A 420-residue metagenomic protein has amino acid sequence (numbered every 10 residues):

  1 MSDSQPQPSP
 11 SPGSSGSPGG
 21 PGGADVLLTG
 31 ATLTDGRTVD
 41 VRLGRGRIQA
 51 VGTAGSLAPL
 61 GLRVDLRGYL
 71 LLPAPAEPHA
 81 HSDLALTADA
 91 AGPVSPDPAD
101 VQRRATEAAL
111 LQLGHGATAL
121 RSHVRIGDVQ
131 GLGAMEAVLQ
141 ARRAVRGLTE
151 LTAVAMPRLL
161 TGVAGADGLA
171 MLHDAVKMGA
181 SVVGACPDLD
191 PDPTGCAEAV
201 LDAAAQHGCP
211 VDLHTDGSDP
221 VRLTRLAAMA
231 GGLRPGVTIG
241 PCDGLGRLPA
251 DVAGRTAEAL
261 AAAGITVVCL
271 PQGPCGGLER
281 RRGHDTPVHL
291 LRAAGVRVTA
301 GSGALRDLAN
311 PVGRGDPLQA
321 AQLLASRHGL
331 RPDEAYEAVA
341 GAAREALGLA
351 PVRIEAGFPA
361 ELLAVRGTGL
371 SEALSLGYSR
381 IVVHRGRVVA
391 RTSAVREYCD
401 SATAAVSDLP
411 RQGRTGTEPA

Functional and structural regions predicted by a protein language model:
M1-L72: Histidine-rich, glycine-flanked metal-binding segment
A31, G36, Q112, G264-T266 (+4 more regions): C-terminal helical cap
A31, G46, G68, H79 (+9 more regions): Divalent metal-coordination and catalytic microenvironments
Y69-L71, P75-E77, L86-H123, D128-R146 (+1 more regions): Alpha-helical scaffold segments that flank or form the walls of functional sites
P75-A85, V211-S218: Histidine-centered catalytic micro-motifs
P157, T161-V163, K177-H284: Active-site core of metal-dependent hydrolases
P210, G231-P235, D285-V365: His/Asp/Glu-enriched, well-ordered alpha-helical/loop segment that forms or immediately abuts the divalent-metal
I354-A420: C-terminal cap of metal-dependent C-N hydrolases
